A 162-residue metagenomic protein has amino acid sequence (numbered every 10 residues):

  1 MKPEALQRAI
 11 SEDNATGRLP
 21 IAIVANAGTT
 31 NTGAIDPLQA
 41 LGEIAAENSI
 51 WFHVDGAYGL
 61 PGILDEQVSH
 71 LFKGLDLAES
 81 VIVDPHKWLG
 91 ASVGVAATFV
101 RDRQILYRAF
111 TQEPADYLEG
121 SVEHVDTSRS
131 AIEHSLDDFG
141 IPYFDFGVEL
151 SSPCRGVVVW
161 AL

Functional and structural regions predicted by a protein language model:
M1-T111: Conserved PLP-enzyme active-site core in the AAT-like
I21, G74-L162: Active-site C-terminal subdomain of aminotransferase-like
